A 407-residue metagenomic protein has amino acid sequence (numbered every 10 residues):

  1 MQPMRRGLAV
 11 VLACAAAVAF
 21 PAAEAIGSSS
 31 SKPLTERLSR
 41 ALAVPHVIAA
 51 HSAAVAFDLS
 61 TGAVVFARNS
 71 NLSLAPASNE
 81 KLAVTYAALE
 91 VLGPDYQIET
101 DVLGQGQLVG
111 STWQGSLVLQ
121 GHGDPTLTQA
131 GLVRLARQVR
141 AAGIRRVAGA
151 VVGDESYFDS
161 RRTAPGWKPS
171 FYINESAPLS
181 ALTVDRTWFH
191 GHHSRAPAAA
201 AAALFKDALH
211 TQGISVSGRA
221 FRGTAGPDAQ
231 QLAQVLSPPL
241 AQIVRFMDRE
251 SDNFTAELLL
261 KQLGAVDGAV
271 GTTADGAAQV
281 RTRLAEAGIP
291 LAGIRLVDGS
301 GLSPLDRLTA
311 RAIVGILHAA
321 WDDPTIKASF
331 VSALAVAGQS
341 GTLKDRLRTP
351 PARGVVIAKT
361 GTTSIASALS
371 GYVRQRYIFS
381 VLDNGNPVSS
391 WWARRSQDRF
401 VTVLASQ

Functional and structural regions predicted by a protein language model:
M1-V11: Bacterial N-terminal signal peptides that target proteins for export
C14-V18, E24-S60, V64-S73, L135-G143: Beta-lactamase-like hydrolase cores
G62, P76-P94, V151, L182 (+3 more regions): Active-site SXXK
V65-A67, G264-Q407: Small-residue-rich helix-loop
E90-Q105, G213, S217-F221, K327-V331: Short, well-structured active-site flanking segments
I98-F158, Y172-N174, S180-V184: Active-site-adjacent, His/Asp/Glu-enriched structural segments that form or flank metal-binding and acid/base networks
V118, D154-L204, Q212, V235 (+1 more regions): A conserved catalytic-loop motif detector
W188-S329: A small/polar active-site loop signature that marks catalytic segments
